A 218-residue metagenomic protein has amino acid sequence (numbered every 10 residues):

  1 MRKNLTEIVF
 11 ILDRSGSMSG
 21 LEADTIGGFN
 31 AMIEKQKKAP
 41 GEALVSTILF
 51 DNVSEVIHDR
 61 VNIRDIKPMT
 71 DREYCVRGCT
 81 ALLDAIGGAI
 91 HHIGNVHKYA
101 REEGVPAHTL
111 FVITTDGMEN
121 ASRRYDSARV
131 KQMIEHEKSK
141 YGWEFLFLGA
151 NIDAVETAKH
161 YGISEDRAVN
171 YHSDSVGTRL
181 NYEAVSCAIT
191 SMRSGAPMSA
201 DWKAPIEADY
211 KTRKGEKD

Functional and structural regions predicted by a protein language model:
M1-D218: Acidic, low-complexity intrinsically disordered regions
